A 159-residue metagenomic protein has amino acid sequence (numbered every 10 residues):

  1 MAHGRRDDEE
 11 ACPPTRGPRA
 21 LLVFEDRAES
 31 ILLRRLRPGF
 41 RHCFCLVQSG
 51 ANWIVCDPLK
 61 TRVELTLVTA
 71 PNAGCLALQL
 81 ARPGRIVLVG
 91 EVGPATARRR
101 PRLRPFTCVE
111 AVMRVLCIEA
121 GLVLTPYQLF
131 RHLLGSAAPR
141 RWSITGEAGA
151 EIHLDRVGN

Functional and structural regions predicted by a protein language model:
M1-S30, R34-R35: GIY-YIG nuclease catalytic motif and its immediate N-terminal context
D8, R98-N159: Activation targets extended, charge/polar-rich intrinsically disordered C-terminal tails
R16-R19, Q48, M113-I118: Solvent-exposed, well-ordered amphipathic alpha-helical segments that flank/support binding or catalytic loops
G17-A20, A51-W53, R85-G90: Short amphipathic alpha-helical segments, especially helix-boundary/capping motifs
L21-L78: Glycine-rich catalytic cores of cysteine/serine-nucleophile enzymes that process amide/ester linkages in cell-envelope
V63, V68-A111: Aromatic/basic micro-patches that form nucleic-acid/chromatin recognition or nuclease catalytic surfaces
